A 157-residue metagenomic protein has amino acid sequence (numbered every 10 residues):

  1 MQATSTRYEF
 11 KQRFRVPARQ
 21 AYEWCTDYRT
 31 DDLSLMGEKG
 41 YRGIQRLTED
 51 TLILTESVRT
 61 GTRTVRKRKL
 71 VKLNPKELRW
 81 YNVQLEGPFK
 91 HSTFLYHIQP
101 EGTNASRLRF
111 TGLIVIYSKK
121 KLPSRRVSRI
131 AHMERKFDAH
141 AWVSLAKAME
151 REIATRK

Functional and structural regions predicted by a protein language model:
M1-T51: Hydrophobic ligand-binding cavity/cleft-lining segments
T4-T6, T62, K90: Residue-level preference for beta-strand/loop junctions
S5-R13, T51, E77, T93 (+1 more regions): Intrinsic-disorder/low-complexity, polar/charged segments enriched in Ser/Thr/Lys/Arg/Asp/Glu/Gln
F10-Q12, R42, V65-K72, S92-P100 (+1 more regions): Hydrophobic/aromatic beta-strand elements that line small-molecule binding cavities or substrate pockets in beta-rich
F14-A18, V58-T62, N74, E86 (+2 more regions): Beta-strand elements of well-folded, non-transmembrane domains
P17-Q20, W24, M133, F137-A141 (+1 more regions): Short amphipathic alpha-helical segments
R29-L33, R42-E86, H140-K157: Glycine-rich portal/gate segments that line the openings of hydrophobic small-molecule binding cavities
V83-H140: Beta-strand/loop substructures that line and gate deep hydrophobic ligand-binding cavities in soluble
